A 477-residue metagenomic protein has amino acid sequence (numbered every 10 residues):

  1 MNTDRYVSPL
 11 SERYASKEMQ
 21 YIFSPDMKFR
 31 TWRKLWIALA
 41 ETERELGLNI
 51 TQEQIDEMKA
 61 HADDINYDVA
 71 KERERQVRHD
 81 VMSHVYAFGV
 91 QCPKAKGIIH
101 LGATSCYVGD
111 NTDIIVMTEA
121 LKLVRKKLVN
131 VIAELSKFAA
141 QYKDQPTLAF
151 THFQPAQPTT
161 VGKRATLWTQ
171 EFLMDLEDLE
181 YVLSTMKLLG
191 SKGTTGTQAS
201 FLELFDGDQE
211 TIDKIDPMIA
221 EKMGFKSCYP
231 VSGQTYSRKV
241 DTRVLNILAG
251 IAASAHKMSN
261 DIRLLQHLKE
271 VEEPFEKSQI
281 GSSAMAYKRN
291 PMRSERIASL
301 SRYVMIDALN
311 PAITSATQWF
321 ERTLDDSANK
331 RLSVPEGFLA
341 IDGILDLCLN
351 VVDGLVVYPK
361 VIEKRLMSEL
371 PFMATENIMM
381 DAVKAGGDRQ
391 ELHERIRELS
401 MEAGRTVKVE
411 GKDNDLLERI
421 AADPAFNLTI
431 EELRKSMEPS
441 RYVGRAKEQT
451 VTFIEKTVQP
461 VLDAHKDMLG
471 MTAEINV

Functional and structural regions predicted by a protein language model:
M1-A199, F205-A220, G281-S282, M292-R296 (+3 more regions): A helix-coil-helix interface module used to build multimeric assemblies and to scaffold catalytic/cofactor sites
Q20-S24, V69-K71, Q279-S299, E321-E336 (+4 more regions): Short beta-alpha connecting loops at secondary-structure transitions that line or flank enzyme active sites
L39-T42, V124, L128-V131, L135-F138 (+13 more regions): Amphipathic alpha-helices that form helix-helix packing interfaces
A140-G162, E272-K288, E321-A328, D353-M373: Glycine-rich cofactor-pocket loops
K163, T242-G250, N377-A385: Short, well-ordered beta-strand elements within core beta-sheets of diverse protein domains
D175, K226, G233-S327, R331-L332: Glycine-rich anion/phosphate-binding loop at the beta-strand->alpha-helix junction
E272, R395-E402: Active/binding-pocket-proximal capping segment
Y303-R389, R395: Long, amphipathic alpha-helical stalk/connector segments used for oligomerization, subunit docking, or mechanical
